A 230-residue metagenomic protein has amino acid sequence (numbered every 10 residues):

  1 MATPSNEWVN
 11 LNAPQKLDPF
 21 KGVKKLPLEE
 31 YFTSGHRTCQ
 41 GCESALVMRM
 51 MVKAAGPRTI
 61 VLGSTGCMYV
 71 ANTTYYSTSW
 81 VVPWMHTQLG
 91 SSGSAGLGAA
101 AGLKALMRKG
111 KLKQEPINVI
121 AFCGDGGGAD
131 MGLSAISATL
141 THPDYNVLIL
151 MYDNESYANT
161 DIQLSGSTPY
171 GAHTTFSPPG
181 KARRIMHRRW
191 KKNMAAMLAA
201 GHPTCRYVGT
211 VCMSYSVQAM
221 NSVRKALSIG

Functional and structural regions predicted by a protein language model:
M1-I117: Thiamine diphosphate
P116-V119, D130-L148, Y152-G230: Glycine-rich ThDP/TPP pyrophosphate-binding loop and its adjacent helix/strand module within ThDP-dependent enzymes
G124-G127: Active-site metal-binding loops of divalent metal-dependent hydrolases
